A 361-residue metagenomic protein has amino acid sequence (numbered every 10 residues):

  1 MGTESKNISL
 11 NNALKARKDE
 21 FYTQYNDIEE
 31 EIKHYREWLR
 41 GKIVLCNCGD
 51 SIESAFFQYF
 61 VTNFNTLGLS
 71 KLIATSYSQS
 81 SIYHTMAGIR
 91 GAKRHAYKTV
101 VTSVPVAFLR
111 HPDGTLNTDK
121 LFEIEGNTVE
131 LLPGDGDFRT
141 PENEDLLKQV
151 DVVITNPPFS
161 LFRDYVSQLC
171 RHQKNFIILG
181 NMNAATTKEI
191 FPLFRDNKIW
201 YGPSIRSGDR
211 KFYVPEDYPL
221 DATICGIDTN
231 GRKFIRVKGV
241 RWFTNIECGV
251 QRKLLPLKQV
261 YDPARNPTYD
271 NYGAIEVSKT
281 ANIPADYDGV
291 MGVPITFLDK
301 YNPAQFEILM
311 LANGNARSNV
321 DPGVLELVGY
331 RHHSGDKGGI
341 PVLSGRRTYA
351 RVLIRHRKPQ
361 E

Functional and structural regions predicted by a protein language model:
M1-E361: Class I S-adenosyl-L-methionine-dependent methyltransferase catalytic core
